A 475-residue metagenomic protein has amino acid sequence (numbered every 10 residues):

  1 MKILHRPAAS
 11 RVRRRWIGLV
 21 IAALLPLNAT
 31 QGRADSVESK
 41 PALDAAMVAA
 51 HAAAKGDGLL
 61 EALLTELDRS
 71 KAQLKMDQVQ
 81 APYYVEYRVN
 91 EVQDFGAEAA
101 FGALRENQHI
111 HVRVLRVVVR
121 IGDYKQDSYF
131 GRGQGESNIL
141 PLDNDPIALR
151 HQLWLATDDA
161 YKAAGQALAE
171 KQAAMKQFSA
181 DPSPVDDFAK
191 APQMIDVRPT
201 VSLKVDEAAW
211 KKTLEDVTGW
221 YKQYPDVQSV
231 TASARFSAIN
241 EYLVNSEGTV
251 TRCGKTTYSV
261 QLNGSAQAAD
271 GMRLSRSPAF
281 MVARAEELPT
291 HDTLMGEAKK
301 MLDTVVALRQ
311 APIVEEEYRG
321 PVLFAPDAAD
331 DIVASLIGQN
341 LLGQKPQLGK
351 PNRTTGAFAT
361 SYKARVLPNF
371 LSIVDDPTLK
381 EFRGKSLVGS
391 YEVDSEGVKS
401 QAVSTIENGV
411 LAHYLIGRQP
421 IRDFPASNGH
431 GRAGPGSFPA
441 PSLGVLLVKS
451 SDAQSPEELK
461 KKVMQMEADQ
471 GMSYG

Functional and structural regions predicted by a protein language model:
M1-R13: N-terminal secretory signal peptides that target proteins for export/translocation
I3, G32-V393, V398, E407-N408 (+1 more regions): Active-site bordering "gate/hinge" segments that shape substrate access to catalytic or cofactor-binding pockets
H5-R6, V20, Q31: Intrinsically disordered, low-complexity repeat segments enriched in small/polar residues
R11-V12, L25-P26, G32: Compositionally biased non-globular segments, especially hydrophobic aliphatic-rich helices of signal peptides
W16-N28: Bacterial N-terminal signal peptides
P351, F358-G475: Dual-mode signal for accessory low-complexity, basic/Gly-rich regions
